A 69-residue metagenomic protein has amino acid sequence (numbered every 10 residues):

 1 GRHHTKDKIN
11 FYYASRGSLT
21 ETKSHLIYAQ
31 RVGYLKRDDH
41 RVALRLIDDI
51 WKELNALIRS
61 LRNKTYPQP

Functional and structural regions predicted by a protein language model:
G1-P69: Short, C-terminally biased terminal segments at protein or domain edges
